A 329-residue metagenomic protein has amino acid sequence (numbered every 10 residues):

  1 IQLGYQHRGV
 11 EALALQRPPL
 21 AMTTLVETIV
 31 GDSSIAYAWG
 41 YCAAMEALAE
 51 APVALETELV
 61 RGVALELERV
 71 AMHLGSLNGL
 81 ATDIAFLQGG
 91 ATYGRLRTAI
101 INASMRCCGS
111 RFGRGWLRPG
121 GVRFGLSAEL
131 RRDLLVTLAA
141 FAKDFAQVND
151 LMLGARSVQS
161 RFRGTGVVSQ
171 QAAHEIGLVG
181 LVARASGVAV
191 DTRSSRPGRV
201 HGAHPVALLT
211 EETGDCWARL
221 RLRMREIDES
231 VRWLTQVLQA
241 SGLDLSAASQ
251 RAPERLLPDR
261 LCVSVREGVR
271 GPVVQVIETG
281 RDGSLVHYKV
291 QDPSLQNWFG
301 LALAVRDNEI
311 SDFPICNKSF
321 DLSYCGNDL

Functional and structural regions predicted by a protein language model:
Q2-L329: Active-site bordering "gate/hinge" segments that shape substrate access to catalytic or cofactor-binding pockets
